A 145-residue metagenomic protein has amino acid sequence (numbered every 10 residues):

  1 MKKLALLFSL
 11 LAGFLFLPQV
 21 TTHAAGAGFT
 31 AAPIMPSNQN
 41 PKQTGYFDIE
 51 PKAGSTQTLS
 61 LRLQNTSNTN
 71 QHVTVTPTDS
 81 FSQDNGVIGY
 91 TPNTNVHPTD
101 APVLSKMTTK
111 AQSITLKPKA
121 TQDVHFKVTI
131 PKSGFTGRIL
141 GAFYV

Functional and structural regions predicted by a protein language model:
M1-A24: Sec-dependent N-terminal signal peptides of Gram-positive bacterial secreted proteins and lipoproteins
H23-V145: Long beta-sheet-rich domains in secretory-pathway and surface-associated proteins
